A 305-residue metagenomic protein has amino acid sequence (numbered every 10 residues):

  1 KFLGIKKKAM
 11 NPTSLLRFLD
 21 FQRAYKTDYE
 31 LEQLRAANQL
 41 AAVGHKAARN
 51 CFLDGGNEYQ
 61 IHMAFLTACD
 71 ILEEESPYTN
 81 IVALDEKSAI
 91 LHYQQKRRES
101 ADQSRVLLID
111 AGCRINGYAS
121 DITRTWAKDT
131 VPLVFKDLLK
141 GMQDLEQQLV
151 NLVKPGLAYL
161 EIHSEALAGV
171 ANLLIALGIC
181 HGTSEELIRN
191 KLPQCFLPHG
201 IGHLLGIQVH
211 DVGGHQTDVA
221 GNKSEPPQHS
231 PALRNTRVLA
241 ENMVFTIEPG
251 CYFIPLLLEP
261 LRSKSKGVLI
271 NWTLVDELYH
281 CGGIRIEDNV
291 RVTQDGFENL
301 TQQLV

Functional and structural regions predicted by a protein language model:
K1-V305: Active-site neighborhoods and metal-handling regions in enzymes and metal-associated proteins
